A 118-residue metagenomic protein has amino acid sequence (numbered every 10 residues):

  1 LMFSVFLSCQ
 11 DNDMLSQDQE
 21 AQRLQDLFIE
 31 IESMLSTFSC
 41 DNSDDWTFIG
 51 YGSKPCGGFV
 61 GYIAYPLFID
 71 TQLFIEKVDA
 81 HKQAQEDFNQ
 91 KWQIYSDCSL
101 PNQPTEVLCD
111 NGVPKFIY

Functional and structural regions predicted by a protein language model:
L1-V5: Sec-dependent N-terminal signal peptides
F6-Q25: Bacterial Sec-dependent N-terminal signal peptides
E20-Y118: First exposed extracellular module after export/assembly in secreted or surface-exposed proteins
